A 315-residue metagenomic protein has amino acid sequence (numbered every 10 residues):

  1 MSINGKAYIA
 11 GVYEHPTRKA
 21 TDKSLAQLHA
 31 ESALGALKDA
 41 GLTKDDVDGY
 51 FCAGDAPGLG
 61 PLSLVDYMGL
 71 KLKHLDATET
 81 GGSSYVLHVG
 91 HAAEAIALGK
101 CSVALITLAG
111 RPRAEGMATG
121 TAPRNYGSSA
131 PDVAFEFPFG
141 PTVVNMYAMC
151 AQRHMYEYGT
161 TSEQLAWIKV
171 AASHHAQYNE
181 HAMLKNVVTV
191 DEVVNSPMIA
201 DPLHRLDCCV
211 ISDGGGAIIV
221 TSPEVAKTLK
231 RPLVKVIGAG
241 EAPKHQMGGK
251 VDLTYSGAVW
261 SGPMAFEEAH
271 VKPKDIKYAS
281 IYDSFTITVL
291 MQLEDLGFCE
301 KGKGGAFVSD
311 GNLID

Functional and structural regions predicted by a protein language model:
M1-A26, V133, W167, M198-W260 (+2 more regions): Condensing-enzyme catalytic core mediating Claisen C-C bond formation in acyl metabolism
M1-S83, H91, C150, H154-T161 (+3 more regions): Conserved active-site "lid/cap" helical segment
S2-G5, T17, A53-M146, L184-V210 (+3 more regions): Conserved catalytic cysteine-centered active-site region of acyl-thioester-dependent Claisen-condensing enzymes
T21-D22, E115-T121, Q177-E180, P232 (+2 more regions): Short acidic, glycine/serine/threonine-rich loops at helix termini
K44-A53, L75-D76, A104-A109, Q164-V170 (+3 more regions): Beta-strand segments within the central parallel beta-sheet cores of soluble alpha/beta enzyme folds
A56-Y67, G249-L253, D283-G305: Short glycine/threonine-rich loop-to-helix capping motif typified by GTGT followed within a few residues by an Asp-Pro
T80-G110, N145-Y178, I218-E224: Active-site-proximal alpha-helical scaffold in enzymes
W260, M264, K274, D283-M291: Feature representing long, continuous alpha-helical segments
